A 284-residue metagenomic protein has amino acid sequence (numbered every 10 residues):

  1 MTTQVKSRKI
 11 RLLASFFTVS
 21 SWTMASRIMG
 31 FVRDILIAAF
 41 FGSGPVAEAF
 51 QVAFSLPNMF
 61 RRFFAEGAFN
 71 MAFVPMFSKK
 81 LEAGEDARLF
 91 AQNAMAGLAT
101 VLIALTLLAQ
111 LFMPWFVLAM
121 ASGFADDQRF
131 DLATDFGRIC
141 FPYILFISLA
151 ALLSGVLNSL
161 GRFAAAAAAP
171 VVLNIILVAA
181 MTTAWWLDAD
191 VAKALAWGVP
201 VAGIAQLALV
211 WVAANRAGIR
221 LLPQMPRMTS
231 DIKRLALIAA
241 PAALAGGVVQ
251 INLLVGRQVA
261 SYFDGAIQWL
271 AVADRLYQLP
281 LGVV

Functional and structural regions predicted by a protein language model:
M1-V284: Membrane-embedded alpha-helical bundles of multi-pass transporters/translocases, especially carrier/permease families
